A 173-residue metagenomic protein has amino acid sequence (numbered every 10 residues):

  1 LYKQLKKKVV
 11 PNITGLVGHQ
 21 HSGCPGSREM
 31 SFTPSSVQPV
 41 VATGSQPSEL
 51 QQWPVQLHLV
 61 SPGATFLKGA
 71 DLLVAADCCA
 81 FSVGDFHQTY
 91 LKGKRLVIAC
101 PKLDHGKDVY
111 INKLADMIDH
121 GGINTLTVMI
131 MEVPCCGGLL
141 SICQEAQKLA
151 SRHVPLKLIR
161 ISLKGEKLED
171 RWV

Functional and structural regions predicted by a protein language model:
L1-V173: Iron-sulfur-associated redox domains of electron-transfer enzymes in respiratory and anaerobic energy metabolism
